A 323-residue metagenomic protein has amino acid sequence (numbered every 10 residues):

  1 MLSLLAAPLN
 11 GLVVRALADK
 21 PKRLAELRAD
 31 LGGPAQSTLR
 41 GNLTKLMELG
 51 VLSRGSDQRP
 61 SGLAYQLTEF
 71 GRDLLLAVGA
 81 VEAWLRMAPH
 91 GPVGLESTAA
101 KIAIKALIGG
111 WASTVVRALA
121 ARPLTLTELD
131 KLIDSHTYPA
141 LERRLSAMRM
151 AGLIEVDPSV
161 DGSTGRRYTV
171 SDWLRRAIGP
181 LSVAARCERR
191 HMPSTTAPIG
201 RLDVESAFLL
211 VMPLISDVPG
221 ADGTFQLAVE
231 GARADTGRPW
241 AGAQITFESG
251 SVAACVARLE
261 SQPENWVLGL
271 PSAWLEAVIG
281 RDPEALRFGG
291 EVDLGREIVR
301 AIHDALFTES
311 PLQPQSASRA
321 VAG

Functional and structural regions predicted by a protein language model:
M1-T38, T98-A140: N-terminal helix-turn-helix DNA-binding core of bacterial DNA-binding proteins
G32, Q36-S37, E48, S61-A64 (+1 more regions): N-terminal intrinsically disordered, low-complexity, charge/repeat-rich segments that act as generic
L43-T44, E142-M150: Short, hydrophobic-biased segments on the C-terminal half of alpha helices that form "recognition helices"
M47-D57, R149-S159: A short, conserved structural fragment
Q58-V78, G162-L181: Basic, amphipathic "hinge/linker" alpha-helix immediately C-terminal to the N-terminal HTH DNA-binding motif
A77-P89, P180-E188: Alpha-helical linker/hinge and terminal dimerization helices associated with HTH transcriptional regulators
S97-K105, G110, R166-T169, W173-V252 (+1 more regions): Acidic, aliphatic-rich amphipathic alpha-helical segments
A257-G323: C-terminal interaction segments
